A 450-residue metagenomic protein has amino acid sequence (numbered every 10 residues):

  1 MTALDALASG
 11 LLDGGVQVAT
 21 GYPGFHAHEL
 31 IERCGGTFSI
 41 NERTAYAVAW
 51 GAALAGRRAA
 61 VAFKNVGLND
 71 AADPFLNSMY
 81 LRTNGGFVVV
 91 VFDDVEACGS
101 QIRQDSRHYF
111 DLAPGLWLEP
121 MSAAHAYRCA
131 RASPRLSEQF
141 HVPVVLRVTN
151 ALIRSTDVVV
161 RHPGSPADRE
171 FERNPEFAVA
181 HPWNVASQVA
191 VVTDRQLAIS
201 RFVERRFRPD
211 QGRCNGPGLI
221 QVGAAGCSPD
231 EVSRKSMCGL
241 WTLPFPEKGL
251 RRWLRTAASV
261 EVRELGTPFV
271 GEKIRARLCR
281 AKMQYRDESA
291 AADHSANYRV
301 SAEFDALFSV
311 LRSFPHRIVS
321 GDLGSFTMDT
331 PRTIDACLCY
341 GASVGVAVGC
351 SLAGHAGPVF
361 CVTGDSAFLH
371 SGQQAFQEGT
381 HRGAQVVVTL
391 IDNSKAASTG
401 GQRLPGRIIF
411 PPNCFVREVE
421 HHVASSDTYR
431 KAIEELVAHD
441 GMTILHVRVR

Functional and structural regions predicted by a protein language model:
M1-A123, A130-R131, T149-A151, R234-M237 (+4 more regions): Thiamine diphosphate
M1-Q17, P120-H316, R417-R450: Flexible, low-complexity linker and terminal segments
H26-I31, G99-R107, S228-P229, F245-G249 (+1 more regions): Short, glycine/polar-rich helix-capping loops at beta-to-alpha or helix-loop-helix junctions that flank or form
G36-I40, L81-F92, E170-N174, H381-S394 (+1 more regions): A glycine-rich helix N-cap at a beta->alpha junction
V61, V88-V90, L146, L219-Q221 (+4 more regions): Structural beta-sheet core signal
N65, D93-D94, G223-A225, S366 (+1 more regions): Residue-level signal for short, function-critical loop segments
C98-G99, M328-R450: Thiamine diphosphate
Q104-H108, V160-S165, A276-L278, T333-A336 (+2 more regions): Short secondary-structure boundary/capping segments
